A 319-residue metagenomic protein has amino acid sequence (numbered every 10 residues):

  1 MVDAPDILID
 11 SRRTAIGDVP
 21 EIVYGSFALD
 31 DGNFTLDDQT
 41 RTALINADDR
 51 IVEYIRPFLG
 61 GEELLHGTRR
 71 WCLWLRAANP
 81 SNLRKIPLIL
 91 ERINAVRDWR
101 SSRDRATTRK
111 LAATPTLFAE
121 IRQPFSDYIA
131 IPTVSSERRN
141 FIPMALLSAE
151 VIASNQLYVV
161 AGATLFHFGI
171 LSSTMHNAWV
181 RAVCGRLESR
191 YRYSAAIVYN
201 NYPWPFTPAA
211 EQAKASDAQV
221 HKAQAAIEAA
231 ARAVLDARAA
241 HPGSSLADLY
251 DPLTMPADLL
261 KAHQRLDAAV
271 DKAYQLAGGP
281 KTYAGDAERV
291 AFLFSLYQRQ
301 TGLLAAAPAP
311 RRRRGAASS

Functional and structural regions predicted by a protein language model:
M1-S319: S-adenosyl-L-methionine
